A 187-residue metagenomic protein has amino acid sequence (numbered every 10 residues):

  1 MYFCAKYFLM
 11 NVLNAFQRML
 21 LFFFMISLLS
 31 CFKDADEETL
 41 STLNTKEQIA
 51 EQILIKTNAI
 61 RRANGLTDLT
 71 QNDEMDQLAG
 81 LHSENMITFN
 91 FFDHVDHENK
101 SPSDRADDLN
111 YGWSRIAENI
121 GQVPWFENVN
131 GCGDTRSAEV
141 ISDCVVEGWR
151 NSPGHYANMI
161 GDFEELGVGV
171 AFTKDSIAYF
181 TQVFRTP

Functional and structural regions predicted by a protein language model:
M1-L29: Sec-dependent bacterial lipoprotein signal peptides
C4-K6, K33, D134: Residue-level detector of bioactive/disordered segments in secreted/extracellular proteins and virion assembly
L28-Q52: Bacterial Sec-dependent N-terminal signal peptides
K33, T186-P187: Mature exported/compartmentalized surface modules and terminal targeting/interaction regions
L40-T45, L66, G133-R136: Short coil/turn segments at secondary-structure junctions
T45-D107, D162-G167, A171-T173: Short, well-ordered surface patches within globular domains
P102-T186: A well-ordered secondary-structure block
